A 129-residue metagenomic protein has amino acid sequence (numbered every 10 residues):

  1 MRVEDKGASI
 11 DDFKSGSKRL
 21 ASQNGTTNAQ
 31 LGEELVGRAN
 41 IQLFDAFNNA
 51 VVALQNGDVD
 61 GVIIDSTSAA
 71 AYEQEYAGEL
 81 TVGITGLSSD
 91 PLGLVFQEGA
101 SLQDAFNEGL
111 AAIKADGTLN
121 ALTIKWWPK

Functional and structural regions predicted by a protein language model:
R2-R19: Flexible hinge/capping segments at coil-to-helix
E4, S66, A70-A111, K129: Periplasmic-binding protein-like
K6-A8, N24-T27, Q42-N56: Short helix-initiation/N-cap motifs at beta->coil->alpha
D11-D12, E34-L35, F47-I63, T67 (+1 more regions): Short helices/loops that flank or line small-molecule/ion binding pockets
F13, L54-Q55, L94, F106: Hydrophobic residues within well-ordered alpha-helices
S17, T27-V36, I41, V82-G83 (+1 more regions): Ligand-binding clefts/hinges and TM-proximal coupling segments of bilobed small-molecule sensing domains
R19-S22, V62, V95: Short, well-ordered beta-strand segments
